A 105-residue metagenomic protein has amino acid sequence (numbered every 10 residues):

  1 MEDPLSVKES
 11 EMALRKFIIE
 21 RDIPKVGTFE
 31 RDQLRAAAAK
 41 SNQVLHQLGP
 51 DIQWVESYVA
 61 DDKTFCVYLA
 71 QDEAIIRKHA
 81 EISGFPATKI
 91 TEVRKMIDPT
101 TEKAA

Functional and structural regions predicted by a protein language model:
E2-H46, Q53, K95-A105: Short S/T/G/P-rich N-terminal loop/turn motif that feeds into the first structured element of a domain
I19, C66, I76: Hydrophobic pocket/interface hotspot
P50-E56, K89: A short linear hydrophobic-aromatic micro-motif
A60-T64: Short acidic/glycine-enriched loop/turn segments that link adjacent beta-strands
L69-M96: An amphipathic, aromatic/His-enriched active-site/gating alpha helix that lines ligand/cofactor pockets
